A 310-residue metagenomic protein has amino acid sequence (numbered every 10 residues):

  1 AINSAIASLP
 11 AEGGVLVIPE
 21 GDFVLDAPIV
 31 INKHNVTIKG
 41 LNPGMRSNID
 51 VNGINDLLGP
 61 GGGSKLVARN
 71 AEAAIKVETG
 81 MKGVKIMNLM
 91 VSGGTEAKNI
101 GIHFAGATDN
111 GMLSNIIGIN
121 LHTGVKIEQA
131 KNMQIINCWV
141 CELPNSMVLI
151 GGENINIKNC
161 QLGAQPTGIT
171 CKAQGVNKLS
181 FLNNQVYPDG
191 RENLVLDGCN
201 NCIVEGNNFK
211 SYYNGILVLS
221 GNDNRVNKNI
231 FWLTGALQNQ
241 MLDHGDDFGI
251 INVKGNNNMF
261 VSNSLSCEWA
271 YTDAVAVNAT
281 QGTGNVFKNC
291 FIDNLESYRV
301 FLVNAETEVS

Functional and structural regions predicted by a protein language model:
A1-N3, G59-L89, F104-A105, N115-G118 (+3 more regions): Extended, compositionally biased low-complexity polar/Lys-Gly-rich tracts and adjacent boundary/linker regions are
A1-S4, T307-S310: Short, intrinsically disordered, charge-balanced linker/junction segments flanking boundaries in proteins
N3, A7-D56, S64-A71, M90-V91: N-terminal extracellular ligand-recognition/capping segment immediately after the signal peptide
D26-P28, S47-V51, A68-A74, G94-G101 (+9 more regions): Short glycine/acidic-rich loop motifs that flank beta-strands on beta-rich extracellular proteins
I31-N35, K82, A107-M112, A130-Q134 (+7 more regions): Short "repeat-start/strand-capping" segments in structured domains, especially the N-termini of parallel beta-helix
T37-N42, L58-G61, A74-L121, I136 (+2 more regions): Parallel beta-helix/beta-solenoid
L89, I116, C138, C160 (+8 more regions): Consensus "Asn ladder" position of solenoid repeat domains
G111, T123-V125, I135-C138, S146-V148 (+9 more regions): Extended, compositionally simple hydrophobic/Ser/Thr-rich segments that build repetitive fibrous architectures
